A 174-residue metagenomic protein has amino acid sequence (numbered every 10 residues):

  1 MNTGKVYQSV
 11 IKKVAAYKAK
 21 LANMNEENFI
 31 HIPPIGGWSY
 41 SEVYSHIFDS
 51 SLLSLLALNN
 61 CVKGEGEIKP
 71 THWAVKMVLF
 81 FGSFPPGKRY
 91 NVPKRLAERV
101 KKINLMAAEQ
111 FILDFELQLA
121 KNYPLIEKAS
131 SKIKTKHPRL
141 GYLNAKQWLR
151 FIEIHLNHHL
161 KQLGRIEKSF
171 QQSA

Functional and structural regions predicted by a protein language model:
M1-K5, L56-I112, Q172-A174: Short, helix-capping/interhelical loops that line the mouth of catalytic, cofactor-, or ligand-binding pockets
N2-Y17, L125-S131, L149: Metal-centered catalytic cores of metalloenzymes
V6-V10, V14-Y17, L21-D49: Long, hydrophobic N-terminal alpha-helical segment
Q8-I11, A15, S45-L52, Q110-L113 (+3 more regions): Generic structural signal for well-ordered, non-transmembrane alpha-helical segments in soluble/cytosolic regions
A19-N28, G87-L96, K128-K136: Short alpha-helical hairpin
H31-F80, K128-A174: Short, contiguous alpha-helical
I112-K132: Active-site oxyanion/phosphate-handling segment shared across diverse enzymes
